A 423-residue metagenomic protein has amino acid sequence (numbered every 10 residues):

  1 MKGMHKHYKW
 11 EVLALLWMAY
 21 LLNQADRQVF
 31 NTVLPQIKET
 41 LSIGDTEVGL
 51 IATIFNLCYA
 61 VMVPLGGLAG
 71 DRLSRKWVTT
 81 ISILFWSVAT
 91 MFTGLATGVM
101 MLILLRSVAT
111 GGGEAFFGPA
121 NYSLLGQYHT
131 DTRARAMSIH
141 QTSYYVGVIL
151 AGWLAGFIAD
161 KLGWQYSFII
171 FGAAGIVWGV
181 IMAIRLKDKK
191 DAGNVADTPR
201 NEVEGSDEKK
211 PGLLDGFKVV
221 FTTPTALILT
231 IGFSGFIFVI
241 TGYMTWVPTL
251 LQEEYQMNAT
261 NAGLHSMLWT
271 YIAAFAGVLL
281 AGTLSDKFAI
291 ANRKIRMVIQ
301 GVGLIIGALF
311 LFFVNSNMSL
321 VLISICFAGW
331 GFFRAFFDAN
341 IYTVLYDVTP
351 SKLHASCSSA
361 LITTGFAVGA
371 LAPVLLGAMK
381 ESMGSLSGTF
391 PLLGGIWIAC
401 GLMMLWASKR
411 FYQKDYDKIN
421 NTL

Functional and structural regions predicted by a protein language model:
K2-H5, K190-L229, E254: Juxtamembrane intracellular "pre-TM" segments in multi-pass secondary transporters
F30-N31, P224-V278, D338, Y342: Extracytoplasmic gate region of multi-pass secondary transporters
S42, S74, L95-M101, T130 (+1 more regions): Helix-breaking motifs and short loop linkers at transmembrane-helix boundaries and internal kinks in secondary membrane
V61-V99: Conserved MFS/SLC helix-loop-helix module at the cytosolic interface between two early adjacent transmembrane helices
W77-M91, R296-L311: Structural signature of the two symmetry-related core transmembrane helices
A89, M100-A115, V321-F336: Hydrophobic core of transmembrane alpha-helices in multi-pass small-molecule transporters, especially MFS/SLC-type
L105-V146: Cytoplasmic helix-loop-helix junction between adjacent transmembrane helices in 12-TM secondary transporters
H140-K190: Helix-loop-helix hairpin linking two adjacent transmembrane segments in secondary transporters
